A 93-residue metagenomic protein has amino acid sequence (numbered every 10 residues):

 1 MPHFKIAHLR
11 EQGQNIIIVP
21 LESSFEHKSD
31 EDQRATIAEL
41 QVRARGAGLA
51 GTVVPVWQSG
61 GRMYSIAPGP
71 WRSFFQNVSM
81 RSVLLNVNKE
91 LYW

Functional and structural regions predicted by a protein language model:
M1-A7: Active-site metal-binding core of divalent-cation-utilizing nuclease and nuclease-like domains
H8-G13: Short glycine/proline-enriched loop/turn "hinge" motifs that connect secondary-structure elements and lie
I16-L21: Short, aliphatic-rich beta-strand segments
F25-L49: Short, non-transmembrane amphipathic alpha-helical segments
Q41-V42, G51-T52, V87-E90: Short, intrinsically disordered/low-complexity patches at protein termini and at juxtamembrane boundaries
A47-Q58: A generic structural motif
V56-W93: Polar/charged, Gly/Pro-rich intrinsically disordered segments
